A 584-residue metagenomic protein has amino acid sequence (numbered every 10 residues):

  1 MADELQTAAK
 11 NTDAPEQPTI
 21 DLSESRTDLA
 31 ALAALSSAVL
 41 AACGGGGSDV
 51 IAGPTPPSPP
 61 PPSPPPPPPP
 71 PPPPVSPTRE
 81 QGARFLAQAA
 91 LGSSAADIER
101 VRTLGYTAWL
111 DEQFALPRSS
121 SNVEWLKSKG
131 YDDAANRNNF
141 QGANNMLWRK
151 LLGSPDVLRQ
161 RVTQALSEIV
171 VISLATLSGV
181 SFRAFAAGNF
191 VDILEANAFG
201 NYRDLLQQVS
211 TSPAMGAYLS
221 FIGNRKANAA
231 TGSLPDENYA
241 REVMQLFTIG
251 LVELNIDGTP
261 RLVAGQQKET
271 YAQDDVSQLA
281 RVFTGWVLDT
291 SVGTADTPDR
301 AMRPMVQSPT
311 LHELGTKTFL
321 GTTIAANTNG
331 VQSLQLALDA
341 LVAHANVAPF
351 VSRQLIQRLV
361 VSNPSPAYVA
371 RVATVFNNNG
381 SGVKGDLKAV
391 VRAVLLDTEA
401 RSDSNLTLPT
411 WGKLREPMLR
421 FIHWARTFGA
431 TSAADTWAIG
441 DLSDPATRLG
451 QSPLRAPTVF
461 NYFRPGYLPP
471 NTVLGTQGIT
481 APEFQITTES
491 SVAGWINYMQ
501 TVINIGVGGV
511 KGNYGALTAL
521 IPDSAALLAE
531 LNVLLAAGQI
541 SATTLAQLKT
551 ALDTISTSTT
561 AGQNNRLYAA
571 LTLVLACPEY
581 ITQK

Functional and structural regions predicted by a protein language model:
M1-E24: N-terminal secretory signal peptides
E16, I20-E24, A33, S37-P72: Bacterial Sec-dependent N-terminal signal peptides
L35, R102-Y106, F114, L126-G130 (+3 more regions): Active-site substrate-binding loop specific to GH73 endo-beta-N-acetylglucosaminidase modules in bacterial autolysins
P71-S119: N-terminal mature-domain "stem" immediately C-terminal to a signal peptide or N-terminal signal-anchor/transmembrane
A83, A87-A90, Y131-D132, V170 (+4 more regions): Flexible, low-complexity segments enriched for small/polar residues
G142-A143, G153-R161: Amphipathic interfacial helices
D156-R159, V170-A175: Short, contiguous, well-structured surface segments enriched in hydrophobic/aromatic residues
